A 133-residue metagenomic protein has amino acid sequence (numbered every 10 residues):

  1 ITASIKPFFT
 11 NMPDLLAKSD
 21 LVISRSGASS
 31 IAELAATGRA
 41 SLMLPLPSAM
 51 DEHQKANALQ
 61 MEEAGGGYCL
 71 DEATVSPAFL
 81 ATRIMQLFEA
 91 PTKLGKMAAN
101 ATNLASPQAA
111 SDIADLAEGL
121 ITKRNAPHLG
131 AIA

Functional and structural regions predicted by a protein language model:
I1-A133: Nucleotide-activated sugar donor-binding and catalytic core shared by glycosyltransferases and related lipid-linked
